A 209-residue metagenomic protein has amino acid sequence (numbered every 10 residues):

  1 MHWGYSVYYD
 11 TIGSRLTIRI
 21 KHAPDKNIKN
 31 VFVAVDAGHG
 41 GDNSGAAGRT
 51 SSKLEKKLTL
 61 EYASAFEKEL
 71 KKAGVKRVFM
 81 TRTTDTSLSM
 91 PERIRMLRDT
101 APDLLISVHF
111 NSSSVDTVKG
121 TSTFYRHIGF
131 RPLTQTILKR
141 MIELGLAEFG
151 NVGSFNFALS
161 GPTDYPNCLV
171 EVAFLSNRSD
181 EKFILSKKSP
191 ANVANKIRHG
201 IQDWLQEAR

Functional and structural regions predicted by a protein language model:
M1-I12: Periplasmic N-terminal soluble interaction domains immediately after the signal peptide in Gram-negative
R15-M96, T100-L104, S112, K119 (+3 more regions): Active-site histidine-acidic residue metal-binding/catalytic motifs, centered on HxH/HExxH-like signatures
E55, T59, F130, T134 (+2 more regions): Short, charged, low-complexity patches
E69, T136-L144, K196-W204: Generic non-transmembrane alpha-helical segments
T100, S107-S114, F124-Y125, S154-R209: Active-site-adjacent mobile loop/cap segments within catalytic or ligand-binding domains
L105, V118-L138: Metal-dependent peptidase/peptidase-like ectodomains
F130-G153: Active-site-adjacent substrate-binding region of metalloamidase/peptidase-like peptide-processing proteins
